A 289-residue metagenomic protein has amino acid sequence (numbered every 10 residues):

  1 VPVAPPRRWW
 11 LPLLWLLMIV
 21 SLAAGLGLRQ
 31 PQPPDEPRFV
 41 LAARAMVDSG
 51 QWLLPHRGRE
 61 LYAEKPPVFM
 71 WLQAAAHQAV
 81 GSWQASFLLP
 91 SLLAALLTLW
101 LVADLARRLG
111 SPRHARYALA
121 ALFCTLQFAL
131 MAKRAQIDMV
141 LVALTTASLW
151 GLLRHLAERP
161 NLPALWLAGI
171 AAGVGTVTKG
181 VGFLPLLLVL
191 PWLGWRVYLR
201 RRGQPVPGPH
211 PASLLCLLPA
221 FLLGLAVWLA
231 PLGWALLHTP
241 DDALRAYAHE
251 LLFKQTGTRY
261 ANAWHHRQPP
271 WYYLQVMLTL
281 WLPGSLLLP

Functional and structural regions predicted by a protein language model:
L11-P12, V102-C124: Transmembrane-helix signature of polytopic, membrane-embedded enzymes that assemble or transfer cell-envelope glycans
V20-A23, R38-L61, V68, A75: Extracytosolic helix-loop segments that constitute the early lumenal/periplasmic catalytic or substrate-binding loops
F39-A45, S49, I170-V174, T178 (+1 more regions): Transmembrane-lumen/periplasm boundary regions of multi-pass, lipid-linked membrane glycan transferases
P67, W71, V80-L97, A135: Loop-to-helix entry region of an early transmembrane alpha helix in multi-pass inner-membrane enzymes
L88, K133-L141, V181: Short acidic/glycine- and proline-prone juxtamembrane loop motifs at membrane-interface regions of multi-pass membrane
L89-G110, A147: Transmembrane-helix motifs of polytopic, lipid-linked glycan transferases
L99-L101, L130, L141-E158, A171: Specific aromatic-rich, kink-prone transmembrane helix
R107-L109, S148-L167, G175: Membrane-interface transmembrane helices that cradle and orient dolichyl/undecaprenyl
